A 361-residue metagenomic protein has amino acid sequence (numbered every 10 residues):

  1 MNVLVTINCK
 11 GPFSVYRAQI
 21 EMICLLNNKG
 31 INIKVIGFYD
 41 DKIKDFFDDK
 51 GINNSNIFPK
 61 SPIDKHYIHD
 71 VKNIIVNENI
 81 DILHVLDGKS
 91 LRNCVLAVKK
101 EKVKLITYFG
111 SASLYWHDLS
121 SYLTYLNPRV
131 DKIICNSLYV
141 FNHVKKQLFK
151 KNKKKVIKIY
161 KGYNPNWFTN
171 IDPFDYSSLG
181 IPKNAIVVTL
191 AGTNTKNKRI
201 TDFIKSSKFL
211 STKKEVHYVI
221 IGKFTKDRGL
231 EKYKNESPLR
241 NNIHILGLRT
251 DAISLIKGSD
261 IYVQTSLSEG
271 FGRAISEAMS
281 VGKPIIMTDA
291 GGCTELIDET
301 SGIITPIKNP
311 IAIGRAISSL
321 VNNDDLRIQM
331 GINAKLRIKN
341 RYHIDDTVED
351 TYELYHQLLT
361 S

Functional and structural regions predicted by a protein language model:
L4-T6, P182-K198, I204-S207: Conserved donor-binding/catalytic core segment of Leloir-type glycosyltransferases
G37, P284-M287: Short hydrophobic beta-strand element within catalytic cores of glycosyltransferases and related nucleotide-activated
K42-D48, K146, V219-N241, L326: Short, structured helix-loop element that forms part of the nucleotide-activated donor/catalytic region
I63-H66, N142-K146, K155, G162-S178: Acidic anion/phosphate-binding donor-loop and adjacent secondary structure in glycosyltransferase catalytic cores
V85-L91, F109: Short His-centered aromatic/hydrophobic patch
L248, L267: Aromatic "clamp/platform" in nucleotide-sugar-dependent glycosyltransferases that forms part of the donor/acceptor
E299, I303-P310, S319-D324: Conserved acidic donor-binding segment of nucleotide-sugar-dependent glycosyltransferases
A312, S319, L326-R341, T347-Q357: A short, well-ordered alpha-helix in the C-terminal region of glycosyltransferases
